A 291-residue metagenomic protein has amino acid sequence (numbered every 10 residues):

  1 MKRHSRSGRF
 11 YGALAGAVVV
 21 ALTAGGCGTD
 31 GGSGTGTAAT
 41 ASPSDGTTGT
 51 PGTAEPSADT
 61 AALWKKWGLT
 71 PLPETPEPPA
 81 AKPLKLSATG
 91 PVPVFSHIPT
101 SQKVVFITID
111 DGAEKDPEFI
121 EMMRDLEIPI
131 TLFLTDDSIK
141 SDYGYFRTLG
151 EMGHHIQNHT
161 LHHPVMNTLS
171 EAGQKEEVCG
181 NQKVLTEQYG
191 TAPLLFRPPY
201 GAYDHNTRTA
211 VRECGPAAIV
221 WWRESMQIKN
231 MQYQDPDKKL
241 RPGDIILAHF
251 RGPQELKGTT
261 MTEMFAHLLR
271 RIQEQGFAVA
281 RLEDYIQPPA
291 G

Functional and structural regions predicted by a protein language model:
M1-G25: Sec-dependent bacterial lipoprotein signal peptides
G25-V94, P288-G291: N-terminal low-complexity, Pro/Thr-rich disordered segments that flank secretion/membrane-targeting signals
G36, R124, P129-T131, H155 (+3 more regions): CE4/NodB-like, metal-dependent polysaccharide N-deacetylase domain that modifies extracellular/periplasmic N-acetylated
W67-V165, V184: Active-site beta->alpha N-cap acidic-glycine motif
G90-T100, K140-S141, T259-G291: C-terminal domain-boundary segment and adjacent tail
V105-I109, I130-L134, H155-T160, L194-R197 (+3 more regions): Structural recognition of the beta-strand scaffold that forms the well-ordered cores of secreted hydrolase catalytic
D111-K115, D136-K140, H162-V165, Y200-H205 (+3 more regions): Solvent-exposed loop/turn segments at secondary-structure junctions within structured extracellular/periplasmic domains
A202, T207-P242, V279-P288: His/Asp/Glu-enriched short active-site or ligand-binding loop at hydrolase and phosphoryl-transfer sites
